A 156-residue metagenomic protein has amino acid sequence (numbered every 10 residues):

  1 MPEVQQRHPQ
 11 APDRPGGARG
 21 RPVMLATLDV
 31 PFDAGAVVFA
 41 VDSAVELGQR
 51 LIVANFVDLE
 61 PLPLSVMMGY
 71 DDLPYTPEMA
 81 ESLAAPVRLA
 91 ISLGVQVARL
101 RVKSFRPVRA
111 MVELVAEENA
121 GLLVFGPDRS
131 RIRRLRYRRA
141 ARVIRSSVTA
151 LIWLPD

Functional and structural regions predicted by a protein language model:
M1-G17, I91-L123: Structural beta-alpha unit
P15-M68, S147, P155: Small/aliphatic-rich secondary-structure junction motif
A36-A40, A110-L114, R139-A140: A short acidic, amphipathic alpha-helical/loop segment
G48, G94, N119, V148-T149: Residue-level detector of structured alpha->beta connecting loops
G69-L73, A116-E118, A141-R142: Short, hinge-like loop/turn segments at secondary-structure boundaries
Y70-S82: A short acidic, glycine-rich active-site loop that binds or catalyzes chemistry on phosphate/adenosine moieties
L122-S146: Glycine-rich, Arg-bearing micro-motifs that act as flexible, cationic patches
